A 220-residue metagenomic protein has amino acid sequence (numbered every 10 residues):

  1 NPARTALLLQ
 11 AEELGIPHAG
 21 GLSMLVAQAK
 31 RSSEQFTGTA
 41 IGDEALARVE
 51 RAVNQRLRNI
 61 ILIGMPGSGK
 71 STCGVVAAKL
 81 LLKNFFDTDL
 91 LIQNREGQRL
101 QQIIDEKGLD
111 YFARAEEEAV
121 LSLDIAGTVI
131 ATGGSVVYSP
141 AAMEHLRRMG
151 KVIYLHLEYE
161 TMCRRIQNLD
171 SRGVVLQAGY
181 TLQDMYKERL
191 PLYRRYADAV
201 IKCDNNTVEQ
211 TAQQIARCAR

Functional and structural regions predicted by a protein language model:
N1-D43: Rossmann-fold NAD(P)-binding glycine/threonine-rich loop
N1-P2, G133-V137, E158-E160, N206: Short glycine-rich anion-binding loops that position phosphate/pyrophosphate groups of nucleotides and phosphorylated
A47-R56, I60, V76, L80 (+1 more regions): NTP-dependent small-molecule kinase module
M65: P-loop (Walker A) phosphate-binding loop of NTP-binding proteins
K70: Conserved lysine of the Walker
K79-L90: Post-Walker A helix-loop "phosphate-sensing" segment adjacent to the P-loop in P-loop NTPases
L90-R147: ATP-dependent small-molecule kinase phosphotransfer cores that center on conserved nucleotide phosphate-binding segments
R148-P191: A glycine- and Lys/Arg-enriched "phosphate-lid" helix/loop adjacent to the NTP-binding pocket of small-molecule kinases
